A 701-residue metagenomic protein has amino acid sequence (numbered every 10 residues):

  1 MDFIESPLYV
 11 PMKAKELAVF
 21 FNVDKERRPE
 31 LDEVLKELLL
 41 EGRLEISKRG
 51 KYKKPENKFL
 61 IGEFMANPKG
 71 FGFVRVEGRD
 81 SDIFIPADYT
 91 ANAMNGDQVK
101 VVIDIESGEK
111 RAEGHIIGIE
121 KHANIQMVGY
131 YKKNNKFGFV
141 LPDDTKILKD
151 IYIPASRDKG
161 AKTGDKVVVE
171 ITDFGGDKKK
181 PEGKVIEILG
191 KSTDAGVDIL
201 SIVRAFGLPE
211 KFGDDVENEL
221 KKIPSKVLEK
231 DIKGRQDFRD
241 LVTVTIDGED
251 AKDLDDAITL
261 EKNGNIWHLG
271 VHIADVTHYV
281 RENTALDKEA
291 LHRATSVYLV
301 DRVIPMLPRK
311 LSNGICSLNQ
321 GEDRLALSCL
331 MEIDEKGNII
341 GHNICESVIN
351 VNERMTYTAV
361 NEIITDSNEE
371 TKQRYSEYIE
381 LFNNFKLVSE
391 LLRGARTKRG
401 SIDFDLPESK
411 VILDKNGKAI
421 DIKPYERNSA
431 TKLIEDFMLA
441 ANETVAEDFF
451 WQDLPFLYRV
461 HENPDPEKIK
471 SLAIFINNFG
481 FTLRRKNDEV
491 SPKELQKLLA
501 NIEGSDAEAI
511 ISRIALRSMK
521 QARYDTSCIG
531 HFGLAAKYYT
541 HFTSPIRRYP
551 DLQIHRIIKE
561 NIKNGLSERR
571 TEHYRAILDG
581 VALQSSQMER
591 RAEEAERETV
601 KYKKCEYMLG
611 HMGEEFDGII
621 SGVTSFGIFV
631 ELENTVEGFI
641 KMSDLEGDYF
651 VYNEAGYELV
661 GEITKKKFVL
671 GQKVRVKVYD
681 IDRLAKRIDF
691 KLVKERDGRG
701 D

Functional and structural regions predicted by a protein language model:
M1-G270, T277-D323, R354, N361-E362 (+4 more regions): Charge-lined substrate channels and their catalytic hotspots, especially those that engage the 3′ end of RNA
V19, V168, D173-F174, S201-R204 (+5 more regions): Electropositive polyanion-binding surfaces
